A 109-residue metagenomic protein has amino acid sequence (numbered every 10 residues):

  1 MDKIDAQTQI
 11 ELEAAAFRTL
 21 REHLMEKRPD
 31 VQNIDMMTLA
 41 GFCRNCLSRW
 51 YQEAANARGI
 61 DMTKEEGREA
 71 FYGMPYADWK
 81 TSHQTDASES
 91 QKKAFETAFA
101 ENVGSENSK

Functional and structural regions predicted by a protein language model:
D2-K109: Domain-level signature for proteins that mediate thiol-based redox and metal-cofactor handling
